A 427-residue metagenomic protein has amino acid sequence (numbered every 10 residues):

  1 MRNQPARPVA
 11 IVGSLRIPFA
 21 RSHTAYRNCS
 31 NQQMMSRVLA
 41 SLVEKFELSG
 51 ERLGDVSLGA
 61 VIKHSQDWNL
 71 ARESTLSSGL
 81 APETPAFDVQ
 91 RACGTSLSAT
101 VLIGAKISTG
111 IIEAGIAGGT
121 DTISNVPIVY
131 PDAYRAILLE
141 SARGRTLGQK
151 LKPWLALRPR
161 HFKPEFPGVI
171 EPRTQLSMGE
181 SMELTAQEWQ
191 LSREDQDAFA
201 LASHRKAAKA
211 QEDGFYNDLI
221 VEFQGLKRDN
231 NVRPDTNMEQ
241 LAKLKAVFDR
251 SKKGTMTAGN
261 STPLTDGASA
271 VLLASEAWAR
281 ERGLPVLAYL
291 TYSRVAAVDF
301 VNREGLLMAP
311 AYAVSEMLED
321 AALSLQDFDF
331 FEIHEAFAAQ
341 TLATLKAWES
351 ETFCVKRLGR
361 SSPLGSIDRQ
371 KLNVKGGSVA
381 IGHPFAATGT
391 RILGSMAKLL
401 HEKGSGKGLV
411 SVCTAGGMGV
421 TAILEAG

Functional and structural regions predicted by a protein language model:
M1-C29, P153-P167, A242-Y312, D320-A321 (+3 more regions): Condensing-enzyme catalytic core mediating Claisen C-C bond formation in acyl metabolism
R16-I17, R27-R37, K45, R158-P159 (+2 more regions): N-terminal extracellular/periplasmic Venus flytrap/periplasmic-binding protein-like
R27-G115, G119-A142, G214, I220-D229 (+1 more regions): Conserved beta-ketoacyl condensing-enzyme motif
C29, A60-G115, P159-R160, R173-L176 (+4 more regions): Conserved catalytic cysteine-centered active-site region of acyl-thioester-dependent Claisen-condensing enzymes
N31-F46, L70-S74, A99, M178-T185 (+6 more regions): Short, well-ordered amphipathic alpha-helical segments that serve as non-catalytic structural scaffolds within diverse
Q90-D121, V129, A186-F215, A270-A277 (+3 more regions): Active-site-proximal alpha-helical scaffold in enzymes
A114-L184: Flexible glycine-/small-residue-enriched beta->alpha junction loops that bind anionic phosphate/pyrophosphate groups
E180, F300-A380: Active-site pocket-lining segment
